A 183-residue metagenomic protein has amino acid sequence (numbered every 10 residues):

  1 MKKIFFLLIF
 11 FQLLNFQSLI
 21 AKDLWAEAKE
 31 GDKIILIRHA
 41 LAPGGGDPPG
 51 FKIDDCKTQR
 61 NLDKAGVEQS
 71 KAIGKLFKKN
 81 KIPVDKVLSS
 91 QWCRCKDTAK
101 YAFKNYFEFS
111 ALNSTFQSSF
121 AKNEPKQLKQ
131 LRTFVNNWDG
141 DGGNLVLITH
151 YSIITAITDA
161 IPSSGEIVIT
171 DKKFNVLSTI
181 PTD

Functional and structural regions predicted by a protein language model:
I4-L14: Sec-dependent N-terminal signal peptides
N15-A21: Sec/Tat signal peptide C-region and signal peptidase I cleavage site
K22-S110, T115-S119, A160-D183: Active-site-proximal alpha-helix that buttresses catalytic centers in soluble enzyme cores
D32-I34, G143-T149: Generic beta-sheet signal
N80-I82, W138-G142: Glycine-rich phosphate-binding loop signature in dinucleotide/nucleotide-binding domains
F120-L128: Short, surface-exposed amphipathic charged segments that create phosphate/polyanion-binding patches used for binding
K129-D139: A short, acidic, amphipathic alpha-helical segment used as a generic capping/interface helix at domain edges
